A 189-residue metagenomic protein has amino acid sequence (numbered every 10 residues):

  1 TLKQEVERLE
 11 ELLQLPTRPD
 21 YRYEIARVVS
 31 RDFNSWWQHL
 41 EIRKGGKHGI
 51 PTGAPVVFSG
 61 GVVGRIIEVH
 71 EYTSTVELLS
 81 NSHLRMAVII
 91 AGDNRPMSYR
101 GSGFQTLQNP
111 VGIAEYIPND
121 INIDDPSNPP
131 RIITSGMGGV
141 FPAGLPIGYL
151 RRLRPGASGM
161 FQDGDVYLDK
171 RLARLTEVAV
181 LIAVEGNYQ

Functional and structural regions predicted by a protein language model:
R8-Q189: A secondary-structure micro-motif
